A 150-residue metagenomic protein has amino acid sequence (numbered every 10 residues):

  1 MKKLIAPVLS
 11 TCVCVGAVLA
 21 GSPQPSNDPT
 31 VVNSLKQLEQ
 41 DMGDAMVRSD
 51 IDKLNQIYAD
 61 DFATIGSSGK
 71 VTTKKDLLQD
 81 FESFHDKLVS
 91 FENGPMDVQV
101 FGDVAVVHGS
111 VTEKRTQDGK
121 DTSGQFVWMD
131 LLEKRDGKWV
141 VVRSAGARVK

Functional and structural regions predicted by a protein language model:
M1-L4: Positively charged n-region of N-terminal signal peptides that target proteins for export
P7-A17: Bacterial N-terminal signal peptides
V18-D61, D103, V140: Short, low-complexity N-terminal intrinsically disordered segments enriched in polar/charged residues
M46-V47, D61-T72, D80-K87: A short gly/proline-enriched turn/hairpin at secondary-structure junctions
Y58, S68, D97-V100, V111-E113 (+2 more regions): A mature extracytoplasmic/lumenal domain signature
D80-D121: Surface-exposed, charged secondary-structure patches
Q125-V149: Short beta-strand edge/turn micro-motifs at domain boundaries
